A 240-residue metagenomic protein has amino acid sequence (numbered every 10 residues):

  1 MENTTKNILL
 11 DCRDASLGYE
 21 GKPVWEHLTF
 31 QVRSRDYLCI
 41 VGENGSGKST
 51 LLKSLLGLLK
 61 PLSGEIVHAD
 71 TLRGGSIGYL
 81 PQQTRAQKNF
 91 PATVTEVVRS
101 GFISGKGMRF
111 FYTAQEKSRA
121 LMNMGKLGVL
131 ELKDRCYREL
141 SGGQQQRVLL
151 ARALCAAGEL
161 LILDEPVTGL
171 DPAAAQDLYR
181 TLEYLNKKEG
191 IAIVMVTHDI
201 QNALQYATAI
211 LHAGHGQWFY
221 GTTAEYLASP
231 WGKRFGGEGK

Functional and structural regions predicted by a protein language model:
A114-L132: Conserved ABC ATPase "signature" region
C136-L140, Q144: Conserved ABC ATPase signature
L161-D164: Catalytic Walker B motif of ABC-type/P-loop ATPase nucleotide-binding domains
P172-A174: Helix N-cap at the start of a conserved alpha-helix in ABC-type nucleotide-binding domains
T197-H198: H-loop/switch region of ABC-family ATPase nucleotide-binding domains
A209-T222: H-loop (His-switch) and adjacent beta-strand-loop-beta switch element of ABC-type ATPase nucleotide-binding domains
